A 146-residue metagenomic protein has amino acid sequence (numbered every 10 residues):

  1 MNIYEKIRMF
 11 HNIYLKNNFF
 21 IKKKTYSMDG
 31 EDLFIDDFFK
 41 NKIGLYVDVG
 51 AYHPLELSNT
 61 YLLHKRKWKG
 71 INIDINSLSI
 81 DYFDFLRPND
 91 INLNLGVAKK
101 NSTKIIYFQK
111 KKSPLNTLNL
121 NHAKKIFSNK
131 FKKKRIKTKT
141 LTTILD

Functional and structural regions predicted by a protein language model:
M1-D146: Phosphate/nucleotide-binding beta-alpha loop and adjacent structural elements of enzyme active sites
